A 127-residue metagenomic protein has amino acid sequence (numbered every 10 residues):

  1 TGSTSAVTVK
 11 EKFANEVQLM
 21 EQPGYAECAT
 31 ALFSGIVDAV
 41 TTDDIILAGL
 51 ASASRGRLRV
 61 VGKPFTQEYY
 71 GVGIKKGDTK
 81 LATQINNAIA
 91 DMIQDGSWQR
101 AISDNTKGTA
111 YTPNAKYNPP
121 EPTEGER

Functional and structural regions predicted by a protein language model:
T1-A29, A39, D44-A48: Bilobed "Venus flytrap"/periplasmic-binding protein-like clamshell domains and structurally analogous long
G2, E21-Y25, V40, I74-A82 (+2 more regions): Solvent-exposed, acidic/flexible segments
T4, A14, S34, T42 (+2 more regions): Extracytoplasmic
T4-F13, V17, V60, A90-R127: Ligand-binding clefts/hinges and TM-proximal coupling segments of bilobed small-molecule sensing domains
K10, F33, A48-S52, S103: Class I S-adenosyl-L-methionine
V37-D38, A88: Short active-site oxyanion
D44, A48, S52-N86, T109-R127: Periplasmic-binding protein-like
